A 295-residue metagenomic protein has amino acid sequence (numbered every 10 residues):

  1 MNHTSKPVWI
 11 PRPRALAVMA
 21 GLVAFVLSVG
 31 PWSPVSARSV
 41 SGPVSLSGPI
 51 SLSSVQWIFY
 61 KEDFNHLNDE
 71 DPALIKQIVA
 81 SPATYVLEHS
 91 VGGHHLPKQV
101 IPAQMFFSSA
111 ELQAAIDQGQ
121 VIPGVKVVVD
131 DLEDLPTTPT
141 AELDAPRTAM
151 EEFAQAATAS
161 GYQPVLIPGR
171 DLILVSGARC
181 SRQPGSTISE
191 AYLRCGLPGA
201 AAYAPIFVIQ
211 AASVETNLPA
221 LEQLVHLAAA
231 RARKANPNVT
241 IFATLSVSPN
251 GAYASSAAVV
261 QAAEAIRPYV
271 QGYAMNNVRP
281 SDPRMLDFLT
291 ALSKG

Functional and structural regions predicted by a protein language model:
M1-P11: N-terminal secretory signal peptides that target proteins for export/translocation
R14-A17: Short, hydrophobic alpha-helical membrane anchors of single-pass surface/secreted proteins
M19-G30: Bacterial N-terminal signal peptides
S33-S36: Sec/Tat signal peptide C-region and signal peptidase I cleavage site
R38-G295: Glycan-processing catalytic domains of CAZymes
